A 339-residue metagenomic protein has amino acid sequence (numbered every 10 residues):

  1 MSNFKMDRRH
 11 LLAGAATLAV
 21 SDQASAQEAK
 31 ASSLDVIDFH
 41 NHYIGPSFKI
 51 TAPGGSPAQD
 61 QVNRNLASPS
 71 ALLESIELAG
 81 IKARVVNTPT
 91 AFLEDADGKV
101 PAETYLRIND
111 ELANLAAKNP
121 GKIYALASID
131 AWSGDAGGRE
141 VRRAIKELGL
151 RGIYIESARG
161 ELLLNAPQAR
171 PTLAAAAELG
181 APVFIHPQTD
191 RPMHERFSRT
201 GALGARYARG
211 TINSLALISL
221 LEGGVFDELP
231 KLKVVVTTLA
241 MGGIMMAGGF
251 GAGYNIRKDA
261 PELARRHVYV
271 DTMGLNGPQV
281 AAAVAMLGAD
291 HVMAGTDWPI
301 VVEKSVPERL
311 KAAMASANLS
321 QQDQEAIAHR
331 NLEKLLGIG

Functional and structural regions predicted by a protein language model:
S2-D22, E28-F39, G45-A83, D110-N114 (+5 more regions): Mid-to-C-terminal alpha-helical segments outside catalytic/metal-binding sites
A13, G201-L221, L229, K233-G339: H/E-rich (His + Asp/Glu) clusters that bind or coordinate divalent metals
I37-N41, R84-V86, A125-A127, I153-I155 (+4 more regions): Hydrophobic faces of well-ordered beta-strands that scaffold small-molecule active sites in alpha/beta enzyme cores
H42, Q188-T189, A240, P299: Catalytic metal-binding/acid-base residues of hydrolase active sites
H42-A67, A96, R191-N213, F250-H267: Active-site gating loops and adjacent loop-to-helix segments of metal-dependent hydrolytic enzymes
V62-A67, L93-E94, D130-G137, G160-P167 (+3 more regions): Acidic-and-aromatic substrate-binding clefts and catalytic sites of carbohydrate-active enzymes
K82, T88-A216: Active-site gating/metal-coordination segments in enzymes
